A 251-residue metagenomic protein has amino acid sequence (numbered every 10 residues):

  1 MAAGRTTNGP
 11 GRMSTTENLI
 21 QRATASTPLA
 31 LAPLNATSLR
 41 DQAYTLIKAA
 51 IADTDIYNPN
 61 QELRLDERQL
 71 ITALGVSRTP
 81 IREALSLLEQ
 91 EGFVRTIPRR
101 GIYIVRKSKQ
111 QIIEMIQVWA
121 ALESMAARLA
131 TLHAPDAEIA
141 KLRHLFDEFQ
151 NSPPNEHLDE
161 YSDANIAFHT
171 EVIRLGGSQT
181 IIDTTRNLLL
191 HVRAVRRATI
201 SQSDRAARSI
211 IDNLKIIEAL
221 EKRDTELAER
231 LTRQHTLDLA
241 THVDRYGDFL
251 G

Functional and structural regions predicted by a protein language model:
M1-R128, L132, R245-G251: Short linear motifs at protein or domain termini
R5, S14-T24, T37, L190 (+1 more regions): C-terminal all-alpha effector/ligand-binding and dimerization domain of prokaryotic HTH-type transcriptional repressors
A32-R40, L63, M115, P154 (+3 more regions): Alpha-helix initiation/capping motif
S38-D41, T45, T79, I113-A120 (+4 more regions): Alpha-helix N-cap/helix-start motif at coil-to-helix transitions, marked by capping-box chemistry
A50, T54, N58, F149 (+4 more regions): A short secondary-structure junction motif
L65, L122, H144, R208-I211: Alpha-helix N-cap/N′ positions at the starts of helices
H133-R197, I211-E218, L227-D238: Conserved amphipathic alpha-helical segments that form helical-bundle/coiled-coil interaction surfaces
